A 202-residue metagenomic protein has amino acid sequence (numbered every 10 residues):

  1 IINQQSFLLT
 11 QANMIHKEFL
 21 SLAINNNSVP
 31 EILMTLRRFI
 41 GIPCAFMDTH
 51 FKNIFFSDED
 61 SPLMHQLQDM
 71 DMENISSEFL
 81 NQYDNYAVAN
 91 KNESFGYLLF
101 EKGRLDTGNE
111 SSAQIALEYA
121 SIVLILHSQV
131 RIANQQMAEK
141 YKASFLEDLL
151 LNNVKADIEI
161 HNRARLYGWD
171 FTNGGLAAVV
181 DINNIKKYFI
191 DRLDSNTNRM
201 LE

Functional and structural regions predicted by a protein language model:
I1-E202: Hydrophobic, helix-rich cores of sensory/ligand-binding and other regulatory modules that couple small-molecule
